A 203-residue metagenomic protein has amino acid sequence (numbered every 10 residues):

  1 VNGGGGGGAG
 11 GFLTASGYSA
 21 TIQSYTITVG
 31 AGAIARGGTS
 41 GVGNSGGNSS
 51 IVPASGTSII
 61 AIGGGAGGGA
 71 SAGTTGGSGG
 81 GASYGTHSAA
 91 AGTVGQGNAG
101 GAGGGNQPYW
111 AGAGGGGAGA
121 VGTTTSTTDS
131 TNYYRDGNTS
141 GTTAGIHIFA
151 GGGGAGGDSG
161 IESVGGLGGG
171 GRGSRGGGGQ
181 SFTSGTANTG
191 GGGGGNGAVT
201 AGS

Functional and structural regions predicted by a protein language model:
V1-S203: Low-complexity, glycine/proline-biased repetitive segments and flexible coils/loops
